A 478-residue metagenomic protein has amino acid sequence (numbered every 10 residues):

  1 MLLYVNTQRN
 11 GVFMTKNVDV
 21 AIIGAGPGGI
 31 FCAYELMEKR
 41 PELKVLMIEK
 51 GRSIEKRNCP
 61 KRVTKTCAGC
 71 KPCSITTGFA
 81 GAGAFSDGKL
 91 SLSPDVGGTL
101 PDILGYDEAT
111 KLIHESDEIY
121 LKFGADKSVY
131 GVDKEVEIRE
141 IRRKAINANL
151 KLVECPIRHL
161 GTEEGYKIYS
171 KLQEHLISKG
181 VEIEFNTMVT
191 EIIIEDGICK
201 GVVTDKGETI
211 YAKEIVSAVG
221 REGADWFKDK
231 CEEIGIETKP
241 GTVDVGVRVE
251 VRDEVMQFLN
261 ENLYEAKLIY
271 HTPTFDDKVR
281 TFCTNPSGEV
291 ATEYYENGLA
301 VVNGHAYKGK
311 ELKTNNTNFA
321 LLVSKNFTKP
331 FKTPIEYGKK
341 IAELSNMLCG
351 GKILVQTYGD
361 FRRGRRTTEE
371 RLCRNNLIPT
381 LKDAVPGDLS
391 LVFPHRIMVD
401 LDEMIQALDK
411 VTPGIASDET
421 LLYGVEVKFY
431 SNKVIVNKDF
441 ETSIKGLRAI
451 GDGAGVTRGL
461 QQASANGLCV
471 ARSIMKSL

Functional and structural regions predicted by a protein language model:
L2-N6, G11-G97, I138-L478: Residues forming the flavin
G78-G131: Dinucleotide-binding Rossmann-like beta1-alpha1 core, especially the glycine-rich loop that anchors the ADP
E108-K111, E115-I119, V136, E140 (+1 more regions): A non-catalytic, amphipathic alpha-helix used as a structural packing/dimerization or gating element in enzyme scaffolds
G124-V136, E140, T367: N-terminal leader/propeptide and maturation segments of large enzyme subunits in energy/redox metabolism and hydrolases
